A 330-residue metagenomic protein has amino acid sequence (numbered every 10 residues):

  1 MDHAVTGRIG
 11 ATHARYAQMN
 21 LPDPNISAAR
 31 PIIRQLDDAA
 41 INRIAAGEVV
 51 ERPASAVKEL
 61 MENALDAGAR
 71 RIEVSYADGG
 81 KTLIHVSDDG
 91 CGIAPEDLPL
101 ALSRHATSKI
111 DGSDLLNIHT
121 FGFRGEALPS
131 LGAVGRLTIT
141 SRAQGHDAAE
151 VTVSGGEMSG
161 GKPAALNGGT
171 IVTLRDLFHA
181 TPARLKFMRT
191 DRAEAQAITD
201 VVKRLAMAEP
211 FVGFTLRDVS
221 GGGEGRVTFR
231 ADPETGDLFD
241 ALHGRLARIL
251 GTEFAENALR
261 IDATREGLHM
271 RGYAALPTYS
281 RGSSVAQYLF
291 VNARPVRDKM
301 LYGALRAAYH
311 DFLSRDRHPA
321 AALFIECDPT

Functional and structural regions predicted by a protein language model:
D2, G7, R15-T330: N-terminal phosphate-binding caps/lids of nucleotide- and nucleic-acid-binding domains
G10: Conserved active-site segments centered on acidic
